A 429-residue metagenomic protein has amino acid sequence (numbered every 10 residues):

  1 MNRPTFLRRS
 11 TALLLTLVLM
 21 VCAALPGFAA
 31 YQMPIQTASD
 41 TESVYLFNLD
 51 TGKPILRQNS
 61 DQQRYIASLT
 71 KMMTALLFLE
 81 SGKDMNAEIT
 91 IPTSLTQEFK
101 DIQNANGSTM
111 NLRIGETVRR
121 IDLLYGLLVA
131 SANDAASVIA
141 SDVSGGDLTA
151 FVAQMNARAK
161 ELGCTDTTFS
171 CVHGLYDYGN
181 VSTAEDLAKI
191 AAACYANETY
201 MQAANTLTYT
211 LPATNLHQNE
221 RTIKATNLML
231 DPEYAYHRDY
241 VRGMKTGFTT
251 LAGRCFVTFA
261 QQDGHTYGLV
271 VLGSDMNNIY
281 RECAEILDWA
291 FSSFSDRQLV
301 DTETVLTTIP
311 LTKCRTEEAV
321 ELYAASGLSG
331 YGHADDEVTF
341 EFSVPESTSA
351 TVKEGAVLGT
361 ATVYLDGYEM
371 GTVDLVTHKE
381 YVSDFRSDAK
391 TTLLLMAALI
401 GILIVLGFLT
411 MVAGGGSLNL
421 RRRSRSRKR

Functional and structural regions predicted by a protein language model:
N2-L14: Bacterial N-terminal signal peptides that target proteins for export
R3-T5, I89, N419-R422: Catalytic-site microenvironment of enzymes that process N-acetyl-hexosamine-containing cell-wall polysaccharides
S10, C22-P26: Intrinsic disorder/low-complexity detector
L15-A23: Hydrophobic core
G27-E185, K189-E198, Q262: Active-site-adjacent loops and short helices of periplasmic peptidoglycan-processing enzymes
F28, K428-R429: Eukaryotic intrinsically disordered, low-complexity regions
C164-T168, Y176-K428: Domain-terminus/edge residues, biased toward the C-terminal soluble/receptor-binding domains of extracytoplasmic
